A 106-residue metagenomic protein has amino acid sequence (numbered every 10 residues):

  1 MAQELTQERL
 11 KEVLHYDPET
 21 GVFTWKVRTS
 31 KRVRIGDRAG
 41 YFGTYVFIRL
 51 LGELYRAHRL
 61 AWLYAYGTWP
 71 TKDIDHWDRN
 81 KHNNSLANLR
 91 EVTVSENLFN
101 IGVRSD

Functional and structural regions predicted by a protein language model:
M1-L50, L54, V103-R104: Short helix-coil boundary/hinge micro-motifs
V13, P18, R49-D106: Short, cationic Gly/His-enriched loop motifs
